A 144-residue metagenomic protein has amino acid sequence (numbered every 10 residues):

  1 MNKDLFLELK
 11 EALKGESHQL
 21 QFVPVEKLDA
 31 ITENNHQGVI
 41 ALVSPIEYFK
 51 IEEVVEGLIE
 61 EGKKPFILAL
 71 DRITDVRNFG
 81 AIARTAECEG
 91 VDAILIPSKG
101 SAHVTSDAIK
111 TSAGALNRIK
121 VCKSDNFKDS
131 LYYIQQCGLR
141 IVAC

Functional and structural regions predicted by a protein language model:
M1-G57: N-terminal positively charged helical leader segments and presequences
M1-H18, E56-C144: RNA substrate-binding interface of SAM-dependent RNA methyltransferases
